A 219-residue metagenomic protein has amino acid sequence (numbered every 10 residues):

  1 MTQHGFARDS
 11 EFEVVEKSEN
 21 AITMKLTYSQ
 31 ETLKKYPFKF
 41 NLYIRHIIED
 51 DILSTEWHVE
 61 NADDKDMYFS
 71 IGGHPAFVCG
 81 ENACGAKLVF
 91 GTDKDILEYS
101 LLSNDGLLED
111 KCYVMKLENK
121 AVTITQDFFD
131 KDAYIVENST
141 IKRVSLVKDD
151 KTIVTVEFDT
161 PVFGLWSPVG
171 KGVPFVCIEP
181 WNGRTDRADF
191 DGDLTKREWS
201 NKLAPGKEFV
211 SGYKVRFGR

Functional and structural regions predicted by a protein language model:
M1-D50: Extended, loop-rich substrate-binding clefts of extracytoplasmic carbohydrate-active enzymes
M1-V15, K120-E198: Acidic/His-leaning functional-site neighborhoods
V15-I22, I47-I52, E81-N82, D149 (+2 more regions): A short, structured loop/turn motif at beta-sheet edges
L42, L53-T55, F209: Hydrophobic core residues within well-ordered beta-strands of beta-rich domains
Y43-R45, E198-L203: Beta-strand-rich interaction surfaces with strong enrichment in secreted/lumenal proteins
W57, N201-G218: Short Pro-Gly-centered flexible turn/kink motifs
W57-D63: Asparagine-centered strand-capping/turn motif at beta-strand->loop junctions
D66-Y68, A76-C79, A83-F158: Active-site/ligand-binding surface loops and adjacent short beta/alpha elements that line catalytic pockets across
